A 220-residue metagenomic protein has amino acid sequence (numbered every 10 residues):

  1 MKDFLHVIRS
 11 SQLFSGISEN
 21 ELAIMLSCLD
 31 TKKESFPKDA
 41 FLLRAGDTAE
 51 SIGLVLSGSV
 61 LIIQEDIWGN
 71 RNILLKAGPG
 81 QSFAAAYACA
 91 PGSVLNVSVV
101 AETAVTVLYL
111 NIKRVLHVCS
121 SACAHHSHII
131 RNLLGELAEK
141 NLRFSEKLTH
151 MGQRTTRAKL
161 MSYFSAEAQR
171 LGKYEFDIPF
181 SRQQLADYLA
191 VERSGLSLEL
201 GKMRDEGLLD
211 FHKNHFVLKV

Functional and structural regions predicted by a protein language model:
M1-K38, Y87-P91: Cyclic nucleotide-binding regulatory module and flanking cytosolic helices
C28-L29, D47-A49: Short, small/polar residue-rich loop motifs at catalytic or cofactor-binding pockets
L29, I73-R131: Cyclic-nucleotide recognition modules
D39, E50-I63, G78-Q81: Glycine- and acidic-residue-biased ligand/ion/polar-headgroup-sensing regions
F41-D47: Short phosphate-coordinating micro-motif centered on Lys-Gly-acidic
V60-N72: A short beta-strand-loop-beta hairpin characteristic of the jelly-roll/cupin
S127-I130, L134-F144: Long, hydrophobic or amphipathic alpha-helical segments
R154-K159, Y163-V220: Phosphate-/nucleic-acid-contacting segments
